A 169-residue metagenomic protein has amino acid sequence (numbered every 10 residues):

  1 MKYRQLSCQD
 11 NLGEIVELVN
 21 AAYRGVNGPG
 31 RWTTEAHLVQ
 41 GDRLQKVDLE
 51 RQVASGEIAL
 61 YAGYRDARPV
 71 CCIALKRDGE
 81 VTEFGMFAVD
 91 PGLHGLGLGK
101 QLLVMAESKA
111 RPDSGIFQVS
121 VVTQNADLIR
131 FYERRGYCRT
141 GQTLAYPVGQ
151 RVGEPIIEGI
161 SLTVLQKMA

Functional and structural regions predicted by a protein language model:
K2-L18, R24-P29: A short beta-loop-alpha structural element at the N-terminal edge of CoA-dependent acyl/N-acetyltransferase catalytic
N20-L49: Conserved GNAT-fold acetyl-CoA-binding loop/helix
A62, R68-K76, E83-A88: Conserved beta-strand in the GNAT
F87-H94, V121-T123: A short, internal acetyl-CoA/4′-phosphopantetheine-binding micro-motif in the GNAT/acyltransferase core
V89, G95-S108, R134: Conserved acetyl-CoA-binding loop-helix of GNAT-fold acetyltransferases
K100, Q124-E154: Conserved active-site alpha-helix within GNAT-family acetyltransferase domains
A110-T123: Conserved GNAT acetyl-CoA-binding A-motif
S120, V152-A169: Terminal substrate-recognition subdomain of acyl/acetyltransferases
